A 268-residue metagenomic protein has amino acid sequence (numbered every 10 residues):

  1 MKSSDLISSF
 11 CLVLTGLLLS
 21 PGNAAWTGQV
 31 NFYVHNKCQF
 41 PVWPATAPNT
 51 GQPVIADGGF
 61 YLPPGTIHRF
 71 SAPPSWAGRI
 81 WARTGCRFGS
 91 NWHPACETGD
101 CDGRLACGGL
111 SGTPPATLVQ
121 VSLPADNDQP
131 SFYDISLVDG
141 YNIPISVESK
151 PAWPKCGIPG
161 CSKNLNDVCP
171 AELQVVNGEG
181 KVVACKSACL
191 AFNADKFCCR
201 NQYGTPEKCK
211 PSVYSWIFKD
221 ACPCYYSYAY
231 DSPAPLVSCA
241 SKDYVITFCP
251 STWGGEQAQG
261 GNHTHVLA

Functional and structural regions predicted by a protein language model:
K2-A268: Extracellular low-complexity, O-glycosylation-prone Ser/Thr/Pro/Gly-rich "stalks" and linkers flanking catalytic
